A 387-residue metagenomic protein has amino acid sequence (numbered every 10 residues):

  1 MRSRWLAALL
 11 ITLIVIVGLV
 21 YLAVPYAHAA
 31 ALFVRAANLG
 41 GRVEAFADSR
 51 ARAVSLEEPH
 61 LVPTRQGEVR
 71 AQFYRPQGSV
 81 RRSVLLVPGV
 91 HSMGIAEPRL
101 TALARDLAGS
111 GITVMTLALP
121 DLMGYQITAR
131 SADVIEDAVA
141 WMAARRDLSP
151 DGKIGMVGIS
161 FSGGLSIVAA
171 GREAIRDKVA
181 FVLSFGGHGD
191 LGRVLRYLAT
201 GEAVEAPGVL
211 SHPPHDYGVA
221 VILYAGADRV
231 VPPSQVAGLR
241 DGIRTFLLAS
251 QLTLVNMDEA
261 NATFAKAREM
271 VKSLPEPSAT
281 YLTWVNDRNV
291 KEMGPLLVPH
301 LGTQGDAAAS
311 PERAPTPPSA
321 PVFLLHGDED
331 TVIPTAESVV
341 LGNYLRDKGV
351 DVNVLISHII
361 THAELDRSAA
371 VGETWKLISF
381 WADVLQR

Functional and structural regions predicted by a protein language model:
P25, V168-S273: Alpha/beta-hydrolase-fold enzymes
F33-R82: N-terminal cap/lid segment of alpha/beta-hydrolase-fold proteins
V80-R81, V87-Q126, V332: Short substrate-entry loop that stabilizes the transition state in hydrolases
Q126-L148: Alpha/beta-hydrolase active-site loop
D147-S160: Alpha/beta-hydrolase fold nucleophile elbow
R196, A262-A307, E312, V339-R387: C-terminal catalytic histidine-bearing segment of alpha/beta-hydrolase fold enzymes
P318, L324-H326, D330: Short beta-strand/loop motif that positions the catalytic acidic residue of the alpha/beta-hydrolase fold
T331-E337: Conserved alpha/beta-hydrolase "acid-adjacent" motif
